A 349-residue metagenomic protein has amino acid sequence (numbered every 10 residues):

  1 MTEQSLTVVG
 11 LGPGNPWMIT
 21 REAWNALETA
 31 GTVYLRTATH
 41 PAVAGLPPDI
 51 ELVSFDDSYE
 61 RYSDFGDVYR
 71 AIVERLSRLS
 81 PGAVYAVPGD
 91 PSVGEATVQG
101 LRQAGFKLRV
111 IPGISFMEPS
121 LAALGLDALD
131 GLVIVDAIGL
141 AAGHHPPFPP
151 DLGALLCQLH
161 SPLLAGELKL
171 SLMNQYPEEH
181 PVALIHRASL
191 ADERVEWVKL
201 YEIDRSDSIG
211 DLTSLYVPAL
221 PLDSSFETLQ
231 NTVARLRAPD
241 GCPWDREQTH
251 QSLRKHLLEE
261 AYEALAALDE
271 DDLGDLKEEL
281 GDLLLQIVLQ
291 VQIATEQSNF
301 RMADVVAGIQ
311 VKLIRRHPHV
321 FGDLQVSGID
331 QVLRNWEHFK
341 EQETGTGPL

Functional and structural regions predicted by a protein language model:
M1-I111: Class I S-adenosyl-L-methionine
T2-V9, T32, R78, A83 (+5 more regions): Beta-strand/loop-alpha-helix module characteristic of Rossmann-like adenine-cofactor folds
R21, A96, E118-L124, S252-R254 (+1 more regions): Short hydrophobic alpha-helical segments that form membrane-spanning helices or hydrophobic packing faces of helical
R235-Y262, A267, D271: Active-site flanking loop/helix segments enriched in acidic
L257-L265, L273-T295, N299, A303-Q310: An amphipathic alpha-helical micro-motif enriched in hydrophobic residues with embedded/adjacent acidic residues
D323-L349: Amphipathic alpha-helical interface segments
